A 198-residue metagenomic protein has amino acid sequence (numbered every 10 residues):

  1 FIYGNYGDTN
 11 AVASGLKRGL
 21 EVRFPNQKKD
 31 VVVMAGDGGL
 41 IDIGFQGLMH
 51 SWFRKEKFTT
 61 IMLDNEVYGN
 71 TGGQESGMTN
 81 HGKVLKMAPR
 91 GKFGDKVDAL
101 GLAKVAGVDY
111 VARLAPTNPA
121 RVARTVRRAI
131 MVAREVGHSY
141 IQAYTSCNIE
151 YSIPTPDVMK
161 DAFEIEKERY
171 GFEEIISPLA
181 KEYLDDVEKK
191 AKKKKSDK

Functional and structural regions predicted by a protein language model:
F1, S76-N80, D157-K160: Short, hinge-like loop/turn segments at secondary-structure boundaries
F1-G69, R124, R128: Thiamine diphosphate
I2-G7, V84-G94, F172-I175: A short acidic, glycine-rich active-site loop that binds or catalyzes chemistry on phosphate/adenosine moieties
Q27, G77-V132: Conserved thiamine diphosphate
M62, R113-L114, Y140-Y144: Short, conserved beta-strand edge motifs with alternating hydrophobic and charged residues
N65-V67, N118, Y144-E150: Glycine-rich beta-alpha junction loops
G69-S76: Glycine-rich, charge-decorated loop segments at or immediately adjacent to ligand/cofactor-binding or catalytic sites
T125-K198: Glycine/aspartate-rich loop-and-adjacent alpha/beta segment that forms the canonical ThDP
